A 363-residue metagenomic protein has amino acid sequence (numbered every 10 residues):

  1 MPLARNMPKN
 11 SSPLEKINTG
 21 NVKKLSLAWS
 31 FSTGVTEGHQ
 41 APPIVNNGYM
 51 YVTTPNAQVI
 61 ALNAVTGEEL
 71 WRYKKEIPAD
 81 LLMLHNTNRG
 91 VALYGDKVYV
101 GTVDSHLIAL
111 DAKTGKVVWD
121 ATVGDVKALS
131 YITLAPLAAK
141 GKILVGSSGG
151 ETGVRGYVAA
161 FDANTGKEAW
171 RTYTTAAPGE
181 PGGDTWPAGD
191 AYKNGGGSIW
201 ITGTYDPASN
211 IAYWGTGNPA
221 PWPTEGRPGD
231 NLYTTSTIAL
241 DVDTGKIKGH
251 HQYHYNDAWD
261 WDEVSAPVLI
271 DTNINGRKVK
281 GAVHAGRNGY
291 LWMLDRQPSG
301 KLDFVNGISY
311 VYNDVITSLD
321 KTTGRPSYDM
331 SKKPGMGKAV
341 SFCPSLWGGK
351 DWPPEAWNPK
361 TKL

Functional and structural regions predicted by a protein language model:
M1-L27, T174-P181, P326-M330: Blade/loop signatures of beta-propeller domains
K9-V126: N-terminal cofactor/phosphate-binding cores enriched in small/glycine residues, especially glycine-rich loops such as
F31-I44, R72-A92, D120-A135, T152 (+5 more regions): Extracytoplasmic beta-rich repeat domains
N47-Y49, G95-D96, K140-K142, A208-N210 (+2 more regions): Short coil/turn segments that connect the beta-strands within blades of beta-propeller domains
V52, V100, I143-G146, W214 (+1 more regions): Residue position within the beta-strands of beta-propeller blades
N56, D104, V154-Y157, L232-T234 (+1 more regions): A detector of repeated loop/turn-to-beta-strand junctions in beta-rich toroidal repeat architectures
V59-I60, L107, V158, G203 (+2 more regions): Structural signal for beta-propeller blades
L110, T114-G115, G156-K167, D230-K246 (+1 more regions): Beta-propeller blade signature
